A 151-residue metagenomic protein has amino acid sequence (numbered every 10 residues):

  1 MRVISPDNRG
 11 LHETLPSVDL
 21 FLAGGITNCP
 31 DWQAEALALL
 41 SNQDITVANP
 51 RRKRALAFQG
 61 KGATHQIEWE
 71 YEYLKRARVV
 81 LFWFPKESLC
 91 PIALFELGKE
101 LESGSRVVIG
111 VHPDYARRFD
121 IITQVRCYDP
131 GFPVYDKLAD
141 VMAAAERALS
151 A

Functional and structural regions predicted by a protein language model:
M1-A151: Conserved catalytic or regulatory cores that recognize and/or transform ribose-phosphate-containing ligands
